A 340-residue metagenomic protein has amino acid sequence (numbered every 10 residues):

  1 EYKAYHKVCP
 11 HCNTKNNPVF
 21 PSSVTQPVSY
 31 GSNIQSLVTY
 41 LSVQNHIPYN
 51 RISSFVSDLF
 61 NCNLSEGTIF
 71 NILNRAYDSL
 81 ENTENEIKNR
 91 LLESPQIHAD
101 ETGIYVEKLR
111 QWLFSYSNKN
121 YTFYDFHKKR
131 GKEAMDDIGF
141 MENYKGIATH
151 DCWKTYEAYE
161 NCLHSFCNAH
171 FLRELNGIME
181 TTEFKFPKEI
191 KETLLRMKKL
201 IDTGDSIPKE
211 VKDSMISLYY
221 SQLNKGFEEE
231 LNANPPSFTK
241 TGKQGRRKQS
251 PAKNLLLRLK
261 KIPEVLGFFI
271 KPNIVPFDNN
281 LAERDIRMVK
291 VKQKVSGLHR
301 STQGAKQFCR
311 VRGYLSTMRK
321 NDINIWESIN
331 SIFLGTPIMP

Functional and structural regions predicted by a protein language model:
E1-A4: Short, flexible, mixed-charge glycine/proline-rich loop motifs that serve as phosphate/nucleic-acid-contacting
H6-V8, T14-P340: Catalytic center-proximal scaffold of phosphoryl-transfer enzymes
